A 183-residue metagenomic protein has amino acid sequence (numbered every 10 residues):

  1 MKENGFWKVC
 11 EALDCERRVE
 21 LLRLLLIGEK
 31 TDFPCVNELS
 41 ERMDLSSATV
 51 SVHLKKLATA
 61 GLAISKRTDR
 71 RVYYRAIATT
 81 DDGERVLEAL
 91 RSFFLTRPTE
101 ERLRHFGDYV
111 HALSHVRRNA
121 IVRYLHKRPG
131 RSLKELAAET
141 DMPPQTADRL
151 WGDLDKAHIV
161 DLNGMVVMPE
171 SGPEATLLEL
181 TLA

Functional and structural regions predicted by a protein language model:
M1-F6, R23-I27, A78-K127, S171-A183: Amphipathic alpha-helical dimerization/coiled-coil segments that flank or bridge DNA-binding/regulatory modules
K2-K8, V52-L54, A58, R70: Generic detector of contiguous secondary-structure segments
K8-A12, E16-L45, T49, R70-T79 (+2 more regions): N-terminal helix-turn-helix DNA-binding core of bacterial DNA-binding proteins
E38, D44, D155-H158, L162-G164 (+2 more regions): Contiguous, function-dense segments enriched for cysteine-driven chemistry and partner/ligand-binding capacity
L45-A58, D141-K156: Short amphipathic alpha-helical interaction segments
A58-T68, D155-M165: A short, conserved structural fragment
V110, E139, W151, M165-V166: Intrinsically disordered, low-complexity linker/propeptide segments enriched in Ser/Thr/Gly/Pro and acidic residues
P143-L150, L162, P169-P173: Structured N-terminal alpha/beta-domain signature that marks small ligand/cofactor-binding or signaling modules
